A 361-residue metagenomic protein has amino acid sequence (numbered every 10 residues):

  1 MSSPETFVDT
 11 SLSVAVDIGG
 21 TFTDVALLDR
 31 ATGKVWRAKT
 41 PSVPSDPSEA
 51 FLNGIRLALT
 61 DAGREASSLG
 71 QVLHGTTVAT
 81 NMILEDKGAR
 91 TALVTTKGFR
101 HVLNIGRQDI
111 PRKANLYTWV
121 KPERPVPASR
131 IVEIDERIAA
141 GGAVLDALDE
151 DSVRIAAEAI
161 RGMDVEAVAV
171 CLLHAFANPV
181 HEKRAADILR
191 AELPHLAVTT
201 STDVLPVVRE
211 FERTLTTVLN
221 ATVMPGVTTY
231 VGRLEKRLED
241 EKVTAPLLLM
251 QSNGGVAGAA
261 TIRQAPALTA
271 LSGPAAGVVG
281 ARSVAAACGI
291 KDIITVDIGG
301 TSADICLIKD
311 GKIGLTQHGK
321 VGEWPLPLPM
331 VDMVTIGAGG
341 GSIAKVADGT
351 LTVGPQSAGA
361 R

Functional and structural regions predicted by a protein language model:
S2-R361: N-terminally biased helix-coil "hinge/interface" segments that flank
